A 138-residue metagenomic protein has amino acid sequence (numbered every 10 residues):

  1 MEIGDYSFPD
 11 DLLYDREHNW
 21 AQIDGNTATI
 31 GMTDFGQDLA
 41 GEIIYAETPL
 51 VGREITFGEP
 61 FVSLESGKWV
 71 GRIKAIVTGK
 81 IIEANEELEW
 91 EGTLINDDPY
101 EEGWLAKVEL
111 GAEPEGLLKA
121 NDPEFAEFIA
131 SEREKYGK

Functional and structural regions predicted by a protein language model:
M1-F57, D98, E102-A112, A120-K138: Acidic, low-complexity mobile loops and tails
I23-N26, E83-W90, E115: Short, conserved beta-turn/loop elements at beta-strand boundaries and strand-helix junctions
L50-L64, A75, I82: Short, well-structured beta-strand-loop connectors
P60, S66-G67, E86, G111: Short, surface-exposed secondary-structure boundary micro-motifs
S63-K74, E91-L94: Short, Lys/Arg- and Gly-enriched loop/turn segments at beta-strand edges
A75-T78, D122: ATP/adenylate-binding site constellation spanning eukaryotic-like Ser/Thr protein kinases, ABC-transporter
I82-A106: Aromatic- and Lys/Arg-enriched surface recognition patch
